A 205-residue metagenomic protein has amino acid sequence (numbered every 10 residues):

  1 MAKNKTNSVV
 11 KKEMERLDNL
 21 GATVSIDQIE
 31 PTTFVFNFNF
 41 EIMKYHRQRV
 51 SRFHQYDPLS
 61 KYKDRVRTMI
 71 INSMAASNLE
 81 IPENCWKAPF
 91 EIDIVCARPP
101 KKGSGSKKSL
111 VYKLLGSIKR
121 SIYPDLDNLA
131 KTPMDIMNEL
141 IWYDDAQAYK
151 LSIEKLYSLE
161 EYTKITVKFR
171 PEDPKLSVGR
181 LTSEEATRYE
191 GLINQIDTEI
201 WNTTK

Functional and structural regions predicted by a protein language model:
A2-K205: Acidic, proline/glycine-enriched N-terminal capping motif
